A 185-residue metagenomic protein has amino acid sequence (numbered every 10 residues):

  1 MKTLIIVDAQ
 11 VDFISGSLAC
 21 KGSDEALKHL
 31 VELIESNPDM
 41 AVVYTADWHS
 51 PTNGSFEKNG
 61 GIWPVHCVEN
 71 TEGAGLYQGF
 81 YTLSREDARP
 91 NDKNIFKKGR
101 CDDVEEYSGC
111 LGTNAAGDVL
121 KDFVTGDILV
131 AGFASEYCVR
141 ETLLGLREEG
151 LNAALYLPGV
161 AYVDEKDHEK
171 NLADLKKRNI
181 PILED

Functional and structural regions predicted by a protein language model:
M1-F96, L151-N152, K166-E184: Active-site acidic carboxylates
A9, D47-W48, F133-S135, G159-V160: Active-site metal-binding loops of divalent metal-dependent hydrolases
V31-I34, Y137-E148: Histidine-anchored nucleotide/phosphate-binding helix
S55-N70, D103-G112, D118, R147: Short, electropositive alpha-helical surface patch
C67, A134, C138: Functionally engaged cysteine thiol sites
A74-F133: Internal catalytic-core helix/loop-beta-alpha segment that presents or stabilizes conserved functional determinants
L129-G132, L151-E165: A short glycine-rich beta-strand->turn/loop micro-motif centered on a GG-aromatic cluster
